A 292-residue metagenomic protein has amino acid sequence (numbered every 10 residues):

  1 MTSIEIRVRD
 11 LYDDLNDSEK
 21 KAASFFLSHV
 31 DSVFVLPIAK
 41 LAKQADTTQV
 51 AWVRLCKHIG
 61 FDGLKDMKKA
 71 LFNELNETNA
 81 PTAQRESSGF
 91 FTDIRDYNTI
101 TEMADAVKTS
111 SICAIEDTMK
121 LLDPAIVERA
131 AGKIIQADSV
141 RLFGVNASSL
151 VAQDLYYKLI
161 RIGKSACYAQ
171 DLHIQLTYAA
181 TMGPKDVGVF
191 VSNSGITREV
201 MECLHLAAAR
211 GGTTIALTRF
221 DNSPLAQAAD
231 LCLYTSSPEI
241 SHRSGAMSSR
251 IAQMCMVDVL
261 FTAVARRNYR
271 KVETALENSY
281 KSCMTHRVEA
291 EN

Functional and structural regions predicted by a protein language model:
T2-Y12: Short, Lys/Arg-enriched N-terminal segment that forms or immediately precedes the first helix of a structured domain
S3-E5, K21, D31-V35, K40-D46 (+1 more regions): HTH-adjacent hinge/linker in prokaryotic transcriptional regulators
L15-K21: Short helix-coil-helix linker/hinge
G132-I251, C255, F261-N268: Glycine-rich phosphate-binding loops that contact phosphosugars or nucleotide phosphates
R270-N292: A short, charged, Gly/Pro-tolerant segment at domain boundaries
